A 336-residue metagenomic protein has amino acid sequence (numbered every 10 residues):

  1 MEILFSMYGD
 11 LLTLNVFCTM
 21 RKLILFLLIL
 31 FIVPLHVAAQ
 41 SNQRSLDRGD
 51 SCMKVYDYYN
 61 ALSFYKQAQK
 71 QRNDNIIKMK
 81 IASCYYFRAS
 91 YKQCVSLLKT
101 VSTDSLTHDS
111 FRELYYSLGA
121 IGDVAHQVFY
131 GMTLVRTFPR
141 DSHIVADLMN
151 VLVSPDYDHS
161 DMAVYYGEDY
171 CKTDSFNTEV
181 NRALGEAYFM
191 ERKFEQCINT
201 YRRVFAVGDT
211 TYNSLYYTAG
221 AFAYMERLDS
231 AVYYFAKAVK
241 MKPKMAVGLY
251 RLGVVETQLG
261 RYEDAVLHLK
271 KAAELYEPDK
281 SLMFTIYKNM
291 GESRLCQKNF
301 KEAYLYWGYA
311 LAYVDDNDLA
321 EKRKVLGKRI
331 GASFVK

Functional and structural regions predicted by a protein language model:
V37-K99, S105-D109, G331-A332: N-terminal leader/linker segments that initiate helical-solenoid repeat arrays
N42, N75-I76, T107-D109, S142-H143 (+5 more regions): Helix-start (N-cap) detector for alpha-helical repeat units in TPR-like alpha-solenoids, especially tetratricopeptide
K54-V55, F87, A120-I121, V153-Y157 (+5 more regions): Register position in tetratricopeptide repeats
Q67-A68, T100-V101, T133-L134, D169-Y170 (+5 more regions): Canonical positions in the second alpha-helix
K70-Q71, T103-D104, T137-F138, K172-D174 (+4 more regions): Structural marker of alpha-solenoid helical repeat scaffolds
K80, E113-Y116, D147-N150, A183 (+4 more regions): Canonical tetratricopeptide repeat
K288, C296-K336: Terminal, low-structured helical/coil segments at or just beyond the last alpha-helical repeat
